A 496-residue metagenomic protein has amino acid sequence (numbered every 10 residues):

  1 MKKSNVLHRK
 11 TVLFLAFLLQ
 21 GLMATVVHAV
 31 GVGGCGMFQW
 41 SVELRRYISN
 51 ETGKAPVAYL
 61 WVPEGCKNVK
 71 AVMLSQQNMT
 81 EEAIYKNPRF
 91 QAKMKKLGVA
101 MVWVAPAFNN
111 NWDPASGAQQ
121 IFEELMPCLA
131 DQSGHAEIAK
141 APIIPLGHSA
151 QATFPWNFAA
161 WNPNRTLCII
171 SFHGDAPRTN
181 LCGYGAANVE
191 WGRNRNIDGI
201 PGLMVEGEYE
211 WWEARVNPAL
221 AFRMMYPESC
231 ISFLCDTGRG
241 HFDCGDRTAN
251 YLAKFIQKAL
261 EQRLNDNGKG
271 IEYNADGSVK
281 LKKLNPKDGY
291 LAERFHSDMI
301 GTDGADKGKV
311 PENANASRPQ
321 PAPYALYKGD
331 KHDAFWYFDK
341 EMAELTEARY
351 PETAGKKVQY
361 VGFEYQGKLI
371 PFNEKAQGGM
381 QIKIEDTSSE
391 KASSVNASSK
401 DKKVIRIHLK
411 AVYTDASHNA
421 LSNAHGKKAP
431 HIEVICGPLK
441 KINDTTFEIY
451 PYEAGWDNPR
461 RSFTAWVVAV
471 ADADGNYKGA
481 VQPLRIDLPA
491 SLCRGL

Functional and structural regions predicted by a protein language model:
V27-V72, I143-F158, N162, I170 (+1 more regions): A domain-start/cap signature at the N-terminus of enzymes
G65-V69, P114-A150, A160-R165: Gly/Ser-rich "nucleophile elbow"/oxyanion-hole loop immediately N-terminal to the catalytic nucleophile in hydrolases
K70, D401, I407, V412-L439: Short flexible loop/turn segments that cap and initiate beta-strands
L74-N78, E206: The conserved beta1-alpha1 loop
N78-E124: Active-site machinery of serine-nucleophile hydrolases
C168-A249: The feature captures the conserved acid-bearing segment of alpha/beta-hydrolase catalytic domains
T237-E385: Alpha/beta-hydrolase-fold serine-hydrolase catalytic core, especially in secreted/extracellular enzymes
V361-F363, F372-A416, Y477-L496: Short S/T/G/P-enriched beta-strand
